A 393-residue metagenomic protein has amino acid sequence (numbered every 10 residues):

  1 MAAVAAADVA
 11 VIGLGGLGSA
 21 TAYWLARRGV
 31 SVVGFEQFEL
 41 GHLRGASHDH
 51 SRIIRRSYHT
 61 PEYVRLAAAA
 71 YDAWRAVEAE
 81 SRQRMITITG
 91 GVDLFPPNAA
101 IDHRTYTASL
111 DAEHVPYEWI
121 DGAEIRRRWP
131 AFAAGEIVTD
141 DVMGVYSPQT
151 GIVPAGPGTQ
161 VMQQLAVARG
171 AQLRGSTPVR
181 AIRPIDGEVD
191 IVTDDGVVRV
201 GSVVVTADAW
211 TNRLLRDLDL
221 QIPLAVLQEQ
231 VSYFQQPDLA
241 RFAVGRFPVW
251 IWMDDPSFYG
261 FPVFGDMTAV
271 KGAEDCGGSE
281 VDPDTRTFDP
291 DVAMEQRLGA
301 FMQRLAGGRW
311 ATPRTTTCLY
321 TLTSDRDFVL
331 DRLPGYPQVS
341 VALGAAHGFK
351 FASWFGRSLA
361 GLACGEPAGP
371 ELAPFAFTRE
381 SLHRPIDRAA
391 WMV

Functional and structural regions predicted by a protein language model:
A3-G15: Beta1/beta-strand and adjacent pyrophosphate-binding region of the FAD-binding site in flavoprotein oxidoreductases
A5-A7, T193-S202: Core beta-strand elements of the Rossmann-like FAD/NAD(P) dinucleotide-binding domain in flavoenzyme oxidoreductases
Y23-R27, R82-I88, V197, S202 (+1 more regions): Active-site substrate-recognition segment that forms the wall of the catalytic cavity or substrate channel
A26-A46: Glycine-rich FAD pyrophosphate-binding loop
S51-A131, S257: Dinucleotide-binding Rossmann-like beta1-alpha1 core, especially the glycine-rich loop that anchors the ADP
A76, N98-R169, R174-G175, A181-D186: Flavin (FAD/FMN) cofactor-binding and adjacent substrate-gating region of FAD-dependent oxidoreductase domains
R180-V198: Conserved beta-strand-loop-beta-strand element in the redox core of flavoprotein oxidoreductases
G299-V393: C-terminal catalytic lobe of FAD-dependent flavoproteins
